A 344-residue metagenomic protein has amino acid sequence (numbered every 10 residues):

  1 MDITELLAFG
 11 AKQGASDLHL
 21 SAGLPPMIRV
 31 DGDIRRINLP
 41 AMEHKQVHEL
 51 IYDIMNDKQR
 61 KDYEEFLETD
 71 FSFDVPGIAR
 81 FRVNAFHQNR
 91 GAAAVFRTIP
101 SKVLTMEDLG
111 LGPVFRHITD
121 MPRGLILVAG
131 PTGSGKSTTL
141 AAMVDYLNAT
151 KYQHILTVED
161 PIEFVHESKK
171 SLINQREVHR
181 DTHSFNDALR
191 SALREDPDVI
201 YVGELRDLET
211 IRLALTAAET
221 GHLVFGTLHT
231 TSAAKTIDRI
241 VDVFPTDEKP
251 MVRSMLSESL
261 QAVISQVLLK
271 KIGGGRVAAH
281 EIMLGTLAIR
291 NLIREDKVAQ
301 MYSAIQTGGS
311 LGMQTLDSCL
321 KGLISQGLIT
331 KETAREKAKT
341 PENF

Functional and structural regions predicted by a protein language model:
M1-F344: Short, flexible helix-loop junctions that flank or precede catalytic/ligand sites
